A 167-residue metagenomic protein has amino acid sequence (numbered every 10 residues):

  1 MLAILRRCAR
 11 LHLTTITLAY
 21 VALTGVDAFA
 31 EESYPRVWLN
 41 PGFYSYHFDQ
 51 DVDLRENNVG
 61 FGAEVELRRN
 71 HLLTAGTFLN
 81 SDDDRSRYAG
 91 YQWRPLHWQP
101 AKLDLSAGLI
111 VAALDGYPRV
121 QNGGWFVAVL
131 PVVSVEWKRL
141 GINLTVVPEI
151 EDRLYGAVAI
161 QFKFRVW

Functional and structural regions predicted by a protein language model:
M1-Y34: Cleavable N-terminal export/targeting peptides
D27-L67, G76-T77, W93: Short glycine/proline- and aromatic-enriched beta-strand/turn motifs that initiate or cap beta-hairpins
F29-R36, R68-N70, L96-S106, W167: Short loop/turn motifs that connect adjacent beta-strands in outer-membrane beta-barrel proteins
L39-H47, H71-N80, S106-Y117, L140-E151: Transmembrane beta-strand segments that form the barrel wall of outer-membrane beta-barrel proteins
P41, F61-V65, A75, A89-P95 (+3 more regions): Residues on the lipid-exposed face of transmembrane beta-strands in outer-membrane beta-barrel proteins
F43-Y46, Y155-W167: Outer-membrane beta-barrel "beta-signal"
F48-E56, F78-Y88, D115-F126, V146-A159: Solvent-exposed loop/turn segments connecting transmembrane beta-strands in outer-membrane beta-barrel proteins
W98-V129: Mid-chain, well-packed structural core segment of small domains
